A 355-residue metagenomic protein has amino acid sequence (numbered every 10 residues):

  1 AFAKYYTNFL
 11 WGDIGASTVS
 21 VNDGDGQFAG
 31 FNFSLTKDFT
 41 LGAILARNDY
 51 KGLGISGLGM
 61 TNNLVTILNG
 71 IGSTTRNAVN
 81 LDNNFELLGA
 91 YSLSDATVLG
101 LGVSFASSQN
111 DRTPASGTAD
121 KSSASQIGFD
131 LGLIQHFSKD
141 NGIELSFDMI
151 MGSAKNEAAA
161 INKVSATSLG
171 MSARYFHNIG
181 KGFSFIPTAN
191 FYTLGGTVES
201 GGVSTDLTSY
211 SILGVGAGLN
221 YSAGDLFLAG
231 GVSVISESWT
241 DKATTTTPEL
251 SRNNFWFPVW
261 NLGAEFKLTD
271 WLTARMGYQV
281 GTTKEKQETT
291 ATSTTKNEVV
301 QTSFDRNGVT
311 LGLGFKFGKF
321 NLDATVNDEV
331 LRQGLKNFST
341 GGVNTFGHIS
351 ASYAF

Functional and structural regions predicted by a protein language model:
A1-N48: N-terminal, post-signal peptide beta-strand-biased segments of exported outer-membrane/organellar beta-barrel and other
F9-W11, K37-A43, D95-L101, K139-L145 (+5 more regions): Repeated loop/turn-to-beta-strand initiation elements of outer-membrane beta-barrel proteins
G15-S17, I44-N48, S104-S108, I134 (+6 more regions): Outer-membrane beta-barrel pore domains and translocons
T18-N22, K51-V79, Q109-S123, K155-V164 (+4 more regions): Flexible, solvent-exposed loop segments that connect beta-strands
D23-Q27, V79-F85, K121-F129, K163-M171 (+5 more regions): Residues that define the transmembrane beta-barrel architecture of outer-membrane proteins
A29-K37, L87-Y91, F129-Q135, M149 (+8 more regions): Residues on the lipid-exposed face of transmembrane beta-strands in outer-membrane beta-barrel proteins
I143, S168-E285: Detector for outer-membrane/organellar transmembrane beta-barrel domains, recognizing the amphipathic beta-strand
V309-L322, V326-D328, G342-F355: Outer-membrane beta-barrel "beta-signal"
